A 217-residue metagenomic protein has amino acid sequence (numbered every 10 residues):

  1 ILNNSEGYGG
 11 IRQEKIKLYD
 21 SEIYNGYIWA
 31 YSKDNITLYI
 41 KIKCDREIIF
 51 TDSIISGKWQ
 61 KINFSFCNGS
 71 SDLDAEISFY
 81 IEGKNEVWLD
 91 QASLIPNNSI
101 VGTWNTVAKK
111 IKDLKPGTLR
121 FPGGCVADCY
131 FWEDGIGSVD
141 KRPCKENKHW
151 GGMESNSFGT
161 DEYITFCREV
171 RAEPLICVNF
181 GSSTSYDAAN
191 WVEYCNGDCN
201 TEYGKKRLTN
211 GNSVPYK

Functional and structural regions predicted by a protein language model:
I1-N156, R171-E173, S183, A189: Extracellular and organelle-lumenal recognition/adhesion modules and their flexible linkers in secreted
Y80-E82, P122-C125, E202-K217: Active-site groove signature of glycoside hydrolases
I136, D140-C144, D161-T165, K217: Active-site-adjacent bridging/hinge elements
D140-H149, D198-G211: Helix-terminus loop motifs that line ligand-binding clefts
N156, Y163-T165, E169-V170, C177-N200 (+2 more regions): Catalytic-domain carbohydrate-binding cleft regions of carbohydrate-active enzymes
